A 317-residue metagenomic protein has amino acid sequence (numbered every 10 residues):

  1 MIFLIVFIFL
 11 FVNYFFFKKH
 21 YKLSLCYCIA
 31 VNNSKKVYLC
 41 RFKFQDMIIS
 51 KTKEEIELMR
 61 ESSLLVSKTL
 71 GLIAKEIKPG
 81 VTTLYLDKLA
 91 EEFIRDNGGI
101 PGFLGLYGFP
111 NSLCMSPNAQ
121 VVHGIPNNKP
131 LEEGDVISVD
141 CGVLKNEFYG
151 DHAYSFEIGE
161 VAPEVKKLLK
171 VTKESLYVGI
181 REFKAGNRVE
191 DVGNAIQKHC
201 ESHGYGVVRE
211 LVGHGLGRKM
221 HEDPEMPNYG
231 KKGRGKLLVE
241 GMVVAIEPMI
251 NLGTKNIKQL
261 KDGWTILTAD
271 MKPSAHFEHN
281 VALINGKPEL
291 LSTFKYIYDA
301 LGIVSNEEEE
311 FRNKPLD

Functional and structural regions predicted by a protein language model:
M1-K18: Hydrophobic alpha-helical signal peptides and transmembrane signal-/tail-anchor segments that drive secretory-pathway
V6, V12, A30-V31, V37: Acidic, Ala/Val/Gly-enriched low-complexity intrinsically disordered segments
Y27-A30, C40-D317: Active-site neighborhoods and metal-handling regions in enzymes and metal-associated proteins
